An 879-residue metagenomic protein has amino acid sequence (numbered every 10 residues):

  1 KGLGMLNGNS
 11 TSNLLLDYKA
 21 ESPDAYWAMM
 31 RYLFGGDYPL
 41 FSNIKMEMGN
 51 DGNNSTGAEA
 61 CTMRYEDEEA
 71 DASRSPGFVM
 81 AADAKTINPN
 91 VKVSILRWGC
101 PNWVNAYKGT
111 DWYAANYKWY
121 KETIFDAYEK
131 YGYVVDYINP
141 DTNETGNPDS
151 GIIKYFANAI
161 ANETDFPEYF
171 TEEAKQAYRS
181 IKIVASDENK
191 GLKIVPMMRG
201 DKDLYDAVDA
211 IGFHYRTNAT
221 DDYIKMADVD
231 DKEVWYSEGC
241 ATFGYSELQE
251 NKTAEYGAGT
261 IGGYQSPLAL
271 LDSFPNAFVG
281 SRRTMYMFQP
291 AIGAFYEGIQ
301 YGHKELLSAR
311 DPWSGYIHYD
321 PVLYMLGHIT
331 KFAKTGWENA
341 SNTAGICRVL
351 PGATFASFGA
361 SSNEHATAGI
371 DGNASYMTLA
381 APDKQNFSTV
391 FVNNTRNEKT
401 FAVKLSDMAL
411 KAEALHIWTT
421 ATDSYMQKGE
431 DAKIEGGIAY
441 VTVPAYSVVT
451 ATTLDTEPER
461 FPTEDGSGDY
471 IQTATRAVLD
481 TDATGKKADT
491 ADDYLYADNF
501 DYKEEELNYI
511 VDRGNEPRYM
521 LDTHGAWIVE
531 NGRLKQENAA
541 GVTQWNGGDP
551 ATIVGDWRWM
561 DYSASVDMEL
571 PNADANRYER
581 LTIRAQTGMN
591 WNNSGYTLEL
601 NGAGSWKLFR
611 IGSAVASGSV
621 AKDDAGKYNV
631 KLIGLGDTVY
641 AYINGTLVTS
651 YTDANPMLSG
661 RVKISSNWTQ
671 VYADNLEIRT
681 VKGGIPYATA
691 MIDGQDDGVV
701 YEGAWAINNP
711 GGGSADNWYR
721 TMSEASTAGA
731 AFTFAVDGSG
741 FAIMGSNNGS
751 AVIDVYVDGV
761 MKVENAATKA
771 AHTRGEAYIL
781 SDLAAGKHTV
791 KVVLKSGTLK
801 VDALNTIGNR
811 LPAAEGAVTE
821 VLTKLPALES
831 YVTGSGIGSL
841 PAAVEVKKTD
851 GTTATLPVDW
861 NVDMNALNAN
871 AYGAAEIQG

Functional and structural regions predicted by a protein language model:
K1-P140, P148-S150, K154, N158: N-terminal catalytic cores of secreted or lumenal carbohydrate-active enzymes
N116-Y137, E144-Y245: Active-site neighborhood of glycoside hydrolase catalytic domains
Y236-F355: Aromatic/acidic polysaccharide-binding cleft in carbohydrate-active enzymes
C347-K411, Y446, S739-G740: Carbohydrate-binding surface patches
D383, V390-N515, M520-D522, A614 (+1 more regions): C-terminal beta-sandwich/jelly-roll accessory domains of carbohydrate-active enzymes
Y446, E579, Q670-A817: Glycan-recognition surfaces in beta-rich domains, encompassing non-catalytic CBMs and lectin-like receptor-binding
N538-W606: Secretory/extracellular carbohydrate-interaction modules and structurally similar beta-sandwich "look-alikes"
D850-G879: Serine/threonine-rich, repeat-prone extracellular segments and beta-strand-based repeat modules of secreted/surface
